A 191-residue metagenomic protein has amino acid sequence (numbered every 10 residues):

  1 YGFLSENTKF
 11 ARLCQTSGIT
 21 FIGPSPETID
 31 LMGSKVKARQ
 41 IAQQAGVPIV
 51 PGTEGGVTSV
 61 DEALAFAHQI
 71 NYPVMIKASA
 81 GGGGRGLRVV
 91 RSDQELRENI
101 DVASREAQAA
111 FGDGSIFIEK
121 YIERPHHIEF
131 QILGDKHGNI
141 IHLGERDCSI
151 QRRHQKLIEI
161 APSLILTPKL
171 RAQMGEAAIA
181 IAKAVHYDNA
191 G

Functional and structural regions predicted by a protein language model:
Y1-G191: N-terminal beta-alpha lobe that positions the nucleotide/phosphoryl donor in ATP/NTP-coupled carboxylate activation
